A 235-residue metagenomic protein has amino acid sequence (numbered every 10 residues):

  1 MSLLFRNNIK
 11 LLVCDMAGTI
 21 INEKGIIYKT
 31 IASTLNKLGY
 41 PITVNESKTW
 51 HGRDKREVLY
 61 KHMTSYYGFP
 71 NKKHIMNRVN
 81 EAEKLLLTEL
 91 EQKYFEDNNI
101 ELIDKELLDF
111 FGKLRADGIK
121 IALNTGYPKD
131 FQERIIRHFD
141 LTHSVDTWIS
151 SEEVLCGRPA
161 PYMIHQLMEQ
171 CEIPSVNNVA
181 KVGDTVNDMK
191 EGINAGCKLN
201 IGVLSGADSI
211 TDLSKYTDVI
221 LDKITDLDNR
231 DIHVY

Functional and structural regions predicted by a protein language model:
M1-L12, G112, P128-K129, E133-Y235: Asp-based, Mg2+/Mn2+-dependent phosphohydrolase catalytic module
F5-K105: N-terminal helical cap/lid subdomain that shapes the substrate entry/recognition surface in HAD-like hydrolases
E23, L102, N124, L155-C156 (+1 more regions): Residues that cap or flank secondary-structure elements
P41, K120, K198: Residue-level detector of anion-binding/catalytic polar loops
W50, N124-G126, V182: Structural motif
Q92-L123, K129, E133, P161: Short, acidic loop-to-helix structural element flanking the phosphoryl-transfer center in phosphate-processing enzymes
